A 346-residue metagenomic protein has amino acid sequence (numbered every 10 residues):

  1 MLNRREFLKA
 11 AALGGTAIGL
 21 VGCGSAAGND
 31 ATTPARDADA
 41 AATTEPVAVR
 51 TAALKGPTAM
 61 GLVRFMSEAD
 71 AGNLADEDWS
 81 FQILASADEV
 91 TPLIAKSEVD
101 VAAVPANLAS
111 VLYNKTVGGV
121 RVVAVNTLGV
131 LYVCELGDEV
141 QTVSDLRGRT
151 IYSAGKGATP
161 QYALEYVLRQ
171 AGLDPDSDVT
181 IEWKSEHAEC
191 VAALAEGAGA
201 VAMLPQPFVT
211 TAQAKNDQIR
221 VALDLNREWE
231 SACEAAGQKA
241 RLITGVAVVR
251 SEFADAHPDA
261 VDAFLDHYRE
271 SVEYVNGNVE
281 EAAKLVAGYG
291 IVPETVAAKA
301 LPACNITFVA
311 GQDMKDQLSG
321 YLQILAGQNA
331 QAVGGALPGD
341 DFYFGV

Functional and structural regions predicted by a protein language model:
E6-S25: N-terminal export signals
C23-T33: Bacterial lipoprotein signal-peptidase II cleavage site
P34-D176, I181-W183, A200-Q206, D217-D224: Short, glycine-/small- and polar/acidic-enriched structural segments that line small-molecule recognition paths
G56, D88, A154-T159, A188 (+4 more regions): Soluble non-cytosolic domains of exported or imported proteins
A69-D76, R227-A240, I306-K315: Short, solvent-exposed loop/beta-turn-alpha elements that line the ligand-binding surface or hinge of extracytoplasmic
N107-L108, T116, E189-L285: Pocket-lining segment of extracytoplasmic ligand-binding domains
A254-Q328: Secondary-structure end/capping motifs
S319-V346: Conserved C-terminal helix/tail region of periplasmic/extracytoplasmic solute-binding proteins
